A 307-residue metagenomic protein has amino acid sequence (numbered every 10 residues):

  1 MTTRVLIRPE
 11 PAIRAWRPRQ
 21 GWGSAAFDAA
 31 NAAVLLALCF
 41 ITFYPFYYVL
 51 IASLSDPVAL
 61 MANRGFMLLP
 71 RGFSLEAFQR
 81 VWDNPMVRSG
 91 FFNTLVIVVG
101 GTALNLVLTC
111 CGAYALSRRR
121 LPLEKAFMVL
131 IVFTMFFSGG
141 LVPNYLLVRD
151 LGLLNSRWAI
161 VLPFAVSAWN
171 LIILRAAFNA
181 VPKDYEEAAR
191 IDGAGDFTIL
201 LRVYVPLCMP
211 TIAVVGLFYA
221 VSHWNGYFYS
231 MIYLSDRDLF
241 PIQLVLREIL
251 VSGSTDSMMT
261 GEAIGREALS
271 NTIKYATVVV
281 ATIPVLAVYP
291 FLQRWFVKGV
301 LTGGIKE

Functional and structural regions predicted by a protein language model:
T2-E307: A hydrophobic, multi-pass inner-membrane permease signature
